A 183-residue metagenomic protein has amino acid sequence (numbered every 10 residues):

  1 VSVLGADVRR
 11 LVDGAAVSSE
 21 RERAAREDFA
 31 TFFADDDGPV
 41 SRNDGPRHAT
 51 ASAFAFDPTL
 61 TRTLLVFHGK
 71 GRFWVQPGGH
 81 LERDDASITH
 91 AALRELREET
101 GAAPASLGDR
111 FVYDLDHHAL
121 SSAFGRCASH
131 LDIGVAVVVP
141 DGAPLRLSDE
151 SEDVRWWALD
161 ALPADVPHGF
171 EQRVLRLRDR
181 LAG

Functional and structural regions predicted by a protein language model:
V1-V8, D179-G183: Actinobacteria-biased recognition of intrinsically disordered, low-complexity terminal regions
G14-S52: Acidic, metal-coordinating catalytic segment for phosphate/diphosphate chemistry, firing primarily on the Nudix
V40-Q76: N-terminal strand-loop-strand
A51, T61, L131-I133, E152: Change "...and in nucleic-acid phosphodiester-cleaving endonucleases..." to "...and in nucleic-acid processing enzymes
T61-A102, D160: Conserved Nudix-box catalytic region and its N-terminal flanking loop in Nudix hydrolases and closely related
G101-A143: Active-site segment of metal-dependent pyrophosphate-handling enzymes, primarily the Nudix hydrolase catalytic core
G134, L145-R176: NUDIX/MutT-family hydrolases
